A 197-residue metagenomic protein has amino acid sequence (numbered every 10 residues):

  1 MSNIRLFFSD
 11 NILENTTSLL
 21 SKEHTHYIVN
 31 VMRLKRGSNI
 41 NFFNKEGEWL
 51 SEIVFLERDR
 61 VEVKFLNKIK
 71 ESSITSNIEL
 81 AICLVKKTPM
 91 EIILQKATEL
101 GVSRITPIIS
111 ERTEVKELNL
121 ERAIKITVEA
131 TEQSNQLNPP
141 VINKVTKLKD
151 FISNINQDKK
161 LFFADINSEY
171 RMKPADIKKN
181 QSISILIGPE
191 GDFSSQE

Functional and structural regions predicted by a protein language model:
M1-E71: N-terminal positively charged helical leader segments and presequences
S18-L19, T75-E79, Q181-I183: Glycine/charged-rich beta-loop-alpha catalytic/anionic-binding loops adjacent to active sites
E48, T88, Y170-M172, F193: Glycine-rich nucleotide phosphate-binding loop and flanking beta-alpha elements of Rossmann-like dinucleotide-binding
E71-F163: RNA substrate-binding interface of SAM-dependent RNA methyltransferases
N167: Carbohydrate-associated surface elements
A175-E197: A glycine-rich beta-strand to alpha-helix segment that forms a phosphate/ribose-binding loop at ligand/cofactor sites
